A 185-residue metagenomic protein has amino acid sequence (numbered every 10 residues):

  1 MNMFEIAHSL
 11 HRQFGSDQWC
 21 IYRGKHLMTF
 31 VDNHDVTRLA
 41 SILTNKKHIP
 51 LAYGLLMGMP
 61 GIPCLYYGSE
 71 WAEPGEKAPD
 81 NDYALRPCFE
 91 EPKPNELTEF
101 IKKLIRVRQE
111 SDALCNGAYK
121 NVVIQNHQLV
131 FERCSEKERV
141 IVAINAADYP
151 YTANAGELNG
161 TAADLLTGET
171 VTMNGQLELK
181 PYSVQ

Functional and structural regions predicted by a protein language model:
M1-A78, Q125, R133-S135, V142 (+1 more regions): Conserved alpha/beta catalytic core and glycan-binding cleft of carbohydrate-active enzymes
F14-G15, L85-V122: Aromatic- and carboxylate-lined catalytic core of secreted/periplasmic carbohydrate-active enzymes
H34, L104, A162, Y182: A residue-level signal for conserved active-site and pocket-lining positions in enzyme catalytic cores
L39, C88-F89, L114, A162 (+1 more regions): Short clusters of hydrophobic/aromatic residues that line enzyme substrate/ligand-binding pockets
P79-E90, T167-G168: Short glycine/proline- and charge-enriched loop/turn segments that cap or connect secondary-structure elements
N116-E138: Surface beta-strand/loop "capping" patches
Y149-T167: Beta-strand-rich binding/interaction modules
M173-Q185: C-terminal beta-strand-rich structural cap/linker in extracellular carbohydrate-active enzymes
